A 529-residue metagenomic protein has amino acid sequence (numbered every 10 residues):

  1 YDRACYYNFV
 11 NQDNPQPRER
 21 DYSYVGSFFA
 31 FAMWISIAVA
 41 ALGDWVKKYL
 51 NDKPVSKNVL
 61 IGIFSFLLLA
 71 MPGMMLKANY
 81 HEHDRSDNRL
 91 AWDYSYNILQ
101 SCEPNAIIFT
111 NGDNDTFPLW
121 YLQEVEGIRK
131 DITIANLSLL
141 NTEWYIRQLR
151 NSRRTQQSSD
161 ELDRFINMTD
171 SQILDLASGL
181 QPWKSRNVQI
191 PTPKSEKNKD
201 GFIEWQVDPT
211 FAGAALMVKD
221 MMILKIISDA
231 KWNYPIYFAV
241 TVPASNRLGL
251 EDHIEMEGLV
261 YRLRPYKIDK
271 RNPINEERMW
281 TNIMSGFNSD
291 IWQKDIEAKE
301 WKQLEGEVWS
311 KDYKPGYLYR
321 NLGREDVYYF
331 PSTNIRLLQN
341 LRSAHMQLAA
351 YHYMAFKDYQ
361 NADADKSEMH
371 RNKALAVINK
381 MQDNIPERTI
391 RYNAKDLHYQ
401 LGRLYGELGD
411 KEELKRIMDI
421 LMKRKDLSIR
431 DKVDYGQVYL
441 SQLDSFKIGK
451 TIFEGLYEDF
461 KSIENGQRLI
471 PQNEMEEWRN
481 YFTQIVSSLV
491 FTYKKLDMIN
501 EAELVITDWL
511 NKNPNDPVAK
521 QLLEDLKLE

Functional and structural regions predicted by a protein language model:
Y1-N105, L122-S428, D434, V438-S441 (+4 more regions): ER/secretory pathway lumenal C-terminal domains and tails of membrane proteins involved in glycoprotein biogenesis
F117-Y121: Phosphate- and divalent-cation-binding pockets in alpha/beta enzyme and binding domains that engage nucleotide-derived
K527-E529: Short, solvent-exposed mixed-charge patches
